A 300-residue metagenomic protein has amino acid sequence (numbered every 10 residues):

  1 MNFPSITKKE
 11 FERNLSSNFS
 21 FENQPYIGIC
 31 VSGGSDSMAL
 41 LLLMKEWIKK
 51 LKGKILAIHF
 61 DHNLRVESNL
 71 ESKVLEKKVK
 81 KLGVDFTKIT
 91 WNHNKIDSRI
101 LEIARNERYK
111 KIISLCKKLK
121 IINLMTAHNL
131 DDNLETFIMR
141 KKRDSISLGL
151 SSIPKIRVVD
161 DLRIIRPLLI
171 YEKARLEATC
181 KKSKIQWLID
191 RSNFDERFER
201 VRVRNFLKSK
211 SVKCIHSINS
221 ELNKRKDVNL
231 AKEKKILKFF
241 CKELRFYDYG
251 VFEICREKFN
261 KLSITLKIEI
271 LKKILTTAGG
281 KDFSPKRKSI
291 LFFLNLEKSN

Functional and structural regions predicted by a protein language model:
N2-D36, K54-L56, W91-I96, E107 (+3 more regions): AMP-forming adenylation/ATP pyrophosphatase catalytic core
N2-F206: Core alpha/beta nucleotide-donor-binding catalytic domains of modification enzymes
K142, S211, L275-G279: Hydrophobic/aromatic-lined pockets within catalytic cores
E172, S211, S263-I264: Residues that cap or delimit alpha-helices
K182, C214-I218, N229: Glycine-rich active-site loop/lid subdomains used to bind and stabilize high-energy intermediates
R204-I218: Conserved anion/nucleotide-ligand pocket segment
